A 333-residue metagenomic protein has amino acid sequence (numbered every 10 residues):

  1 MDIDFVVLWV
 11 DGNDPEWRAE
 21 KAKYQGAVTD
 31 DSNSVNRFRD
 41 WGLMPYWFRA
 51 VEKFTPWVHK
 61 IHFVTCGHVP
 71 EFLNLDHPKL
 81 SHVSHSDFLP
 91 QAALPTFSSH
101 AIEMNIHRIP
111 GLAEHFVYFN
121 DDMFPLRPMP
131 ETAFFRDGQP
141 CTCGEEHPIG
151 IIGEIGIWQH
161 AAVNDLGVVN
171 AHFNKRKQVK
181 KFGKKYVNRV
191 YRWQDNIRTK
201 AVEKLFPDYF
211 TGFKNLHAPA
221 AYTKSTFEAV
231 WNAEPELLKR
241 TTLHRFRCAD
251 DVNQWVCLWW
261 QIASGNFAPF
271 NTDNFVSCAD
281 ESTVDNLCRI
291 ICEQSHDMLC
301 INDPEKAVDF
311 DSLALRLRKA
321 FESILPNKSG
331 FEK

Functional and structural regions predicted by a protein language model:
M1-V117, F124-K333: ER/Golgi luminal nucleotide-sugar-dependent glycosyltransferases, focusing on the catalytic module
